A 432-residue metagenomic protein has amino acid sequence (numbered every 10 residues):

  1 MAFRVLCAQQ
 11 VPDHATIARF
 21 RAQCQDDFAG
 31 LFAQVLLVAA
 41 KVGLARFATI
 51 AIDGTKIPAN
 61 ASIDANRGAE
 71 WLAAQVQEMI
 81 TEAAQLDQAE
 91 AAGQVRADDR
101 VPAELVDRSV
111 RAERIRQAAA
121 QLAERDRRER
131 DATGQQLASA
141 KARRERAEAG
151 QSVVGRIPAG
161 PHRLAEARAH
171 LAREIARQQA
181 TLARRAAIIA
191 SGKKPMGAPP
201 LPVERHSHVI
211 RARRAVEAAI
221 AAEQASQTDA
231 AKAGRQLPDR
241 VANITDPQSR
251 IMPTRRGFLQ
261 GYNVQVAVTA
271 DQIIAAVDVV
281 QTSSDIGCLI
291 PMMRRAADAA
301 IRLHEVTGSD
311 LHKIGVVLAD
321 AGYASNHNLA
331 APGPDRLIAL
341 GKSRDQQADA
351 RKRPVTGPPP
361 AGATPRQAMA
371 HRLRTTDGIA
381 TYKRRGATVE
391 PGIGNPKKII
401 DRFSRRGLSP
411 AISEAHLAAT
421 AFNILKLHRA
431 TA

Functional and structural regions predicted by a protein language model:
M1-L6: DNA-recognition alpha helix
A8-A432: Anion-binding and metal-coordination hotspots
